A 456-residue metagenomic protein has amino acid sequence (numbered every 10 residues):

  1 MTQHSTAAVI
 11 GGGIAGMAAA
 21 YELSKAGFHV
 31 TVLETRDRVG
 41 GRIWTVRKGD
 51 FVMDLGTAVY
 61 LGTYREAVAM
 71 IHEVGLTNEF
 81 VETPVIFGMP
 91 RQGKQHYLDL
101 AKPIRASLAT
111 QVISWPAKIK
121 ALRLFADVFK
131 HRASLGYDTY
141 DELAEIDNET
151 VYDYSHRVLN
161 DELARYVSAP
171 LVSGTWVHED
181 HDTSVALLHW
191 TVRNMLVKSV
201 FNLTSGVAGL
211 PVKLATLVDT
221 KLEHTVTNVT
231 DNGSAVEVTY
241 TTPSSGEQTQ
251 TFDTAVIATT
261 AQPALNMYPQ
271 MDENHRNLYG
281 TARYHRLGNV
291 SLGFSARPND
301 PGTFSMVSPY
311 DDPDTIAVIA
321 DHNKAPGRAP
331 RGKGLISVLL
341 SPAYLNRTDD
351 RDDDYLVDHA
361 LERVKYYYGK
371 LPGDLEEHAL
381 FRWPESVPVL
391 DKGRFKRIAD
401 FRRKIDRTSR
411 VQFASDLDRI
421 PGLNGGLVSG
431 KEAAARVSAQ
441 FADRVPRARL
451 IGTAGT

Functional and structural regions predicted by a protein language model:
S5-V32: N-terminal Rossmann-like FAD-binding beta1-loop-alpha1 element of flavoenzymes
S24-K48: Glycine-rich FAD pyrophosphate-binding loop
A26, R91, T227-I336, L340-D349 (+3 more regions): Mid-domain catalytic core of redox enzymes that form a hydrophobic substrate pocket/lid adjacent to a catalytic redox
V46-M70: N-terminal glycine-rich dinucleotide-binding loop that anchors FAD/FMN and/or NAD(P) in oxidoreductases
V59-R65, L143-V151, L159, R193-A215 (+1 more regions): Short beta-strand to alpha-helix junction loop
Y64, V68, H72-E73, T77-H181 (+1 more regions): Mobile amphipathic helical/loop "lid" adjacent to a hydrophobic cofactor/ligand pocket
H189-G246, D253-T254: Helical element adjacent to the flavin cofactor pocket in flavoenzyme catalytic cores
A325-T456: Conserved flavin/dinucleotide-binding core of flavoenzymes
